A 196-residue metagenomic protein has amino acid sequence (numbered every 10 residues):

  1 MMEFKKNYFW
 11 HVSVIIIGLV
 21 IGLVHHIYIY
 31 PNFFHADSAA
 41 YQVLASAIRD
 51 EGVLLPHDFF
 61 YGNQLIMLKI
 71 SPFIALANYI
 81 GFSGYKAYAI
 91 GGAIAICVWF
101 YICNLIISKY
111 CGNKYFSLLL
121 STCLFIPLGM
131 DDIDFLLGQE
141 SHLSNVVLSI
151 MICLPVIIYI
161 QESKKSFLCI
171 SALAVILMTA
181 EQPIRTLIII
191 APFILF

Functional and structural regions predicted by a protein language model:
M1-K6, P56, K109-Y110, V156-C169 (+1 more regions): Membrane-interface junctions at the ends of membrane-embedded or membrane-associated helices
M1-L23, F167: Start-transfer (signal-anchor) and selected internal transmembrane alpha helices of multi-pass inner/ER membrane
I16, I90-Y115, M151: Transmembrane-helix motifs of polytopic, lipid-linked glycan transferases
V20, T122-M130, V175-E181: Aromatic-anchored segments of alpha-helical transmembrane domains
I27-A36, R49-P72, Y79, Y85-K86: Membrane-proximal lumenal/periplasmic loop motifs of glycosylation machinery
A40, I102, H142-S163, F167-I170 (+1 more regions): Specific aromatic-rich, kink-prone transmembrane helix
N63, M67, K114-I160: Membrane-interface micro-motifs in multi-pass membrane enzymes
F167-T186, I190-L195: Membrane-interface alpha helices of multi-pass inner-membrane proteins
